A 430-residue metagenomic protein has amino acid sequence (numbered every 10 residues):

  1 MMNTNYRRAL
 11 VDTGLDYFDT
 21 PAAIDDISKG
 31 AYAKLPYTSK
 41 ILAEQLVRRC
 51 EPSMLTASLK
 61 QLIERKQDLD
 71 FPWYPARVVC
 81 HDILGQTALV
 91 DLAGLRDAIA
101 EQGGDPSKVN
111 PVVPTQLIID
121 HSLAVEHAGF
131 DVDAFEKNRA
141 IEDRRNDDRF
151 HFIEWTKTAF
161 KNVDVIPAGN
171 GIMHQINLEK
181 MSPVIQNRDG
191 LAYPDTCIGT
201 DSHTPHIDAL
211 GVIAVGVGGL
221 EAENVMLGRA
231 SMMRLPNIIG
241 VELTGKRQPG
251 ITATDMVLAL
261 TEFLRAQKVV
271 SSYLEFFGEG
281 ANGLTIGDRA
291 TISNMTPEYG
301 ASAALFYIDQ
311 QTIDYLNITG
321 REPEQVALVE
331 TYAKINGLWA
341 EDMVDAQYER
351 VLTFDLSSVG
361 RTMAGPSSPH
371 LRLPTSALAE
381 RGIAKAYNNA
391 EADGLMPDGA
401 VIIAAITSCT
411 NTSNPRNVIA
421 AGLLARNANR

Functional and structural regions predicted by a protein language model:
M1-R430: Fe-S-dependent hydro-lyases/dehydratases of central metabolism
